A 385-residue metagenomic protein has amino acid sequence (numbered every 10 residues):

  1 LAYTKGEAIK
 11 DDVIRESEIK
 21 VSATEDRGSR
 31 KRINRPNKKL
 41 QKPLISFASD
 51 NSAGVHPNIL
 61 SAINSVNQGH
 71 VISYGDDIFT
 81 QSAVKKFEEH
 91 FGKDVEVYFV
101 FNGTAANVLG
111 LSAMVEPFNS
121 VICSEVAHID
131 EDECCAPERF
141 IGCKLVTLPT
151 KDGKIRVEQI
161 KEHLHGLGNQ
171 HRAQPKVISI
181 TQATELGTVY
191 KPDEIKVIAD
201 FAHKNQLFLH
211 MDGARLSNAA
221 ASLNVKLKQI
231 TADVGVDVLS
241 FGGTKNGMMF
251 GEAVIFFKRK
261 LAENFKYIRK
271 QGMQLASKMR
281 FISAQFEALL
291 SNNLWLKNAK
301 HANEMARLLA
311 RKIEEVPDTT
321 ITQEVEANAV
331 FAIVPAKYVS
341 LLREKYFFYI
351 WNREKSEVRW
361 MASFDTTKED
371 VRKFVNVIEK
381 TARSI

Functional and structural regions predicted by a protein language model:
Y3-G6, G28-Y74, I78, E89: N-terminal glycine-rich, Lys/His-bearing helix-loop that initiates the first secondary-structure elements of many
K5, K10, R15, K20-E25 (+1 more regions): Intrinsically disordered, low-complexity segments used as extracellular stalks/linkers and nuclear/regulatory IDRs
F47, F87, A106, P137 (+6 more regions): Buried hydrophobic positions in well-ordered alpha/beta secondary-structure cores of metabolic enzymes
F47, I155-G213: Active-site phosphate-binding strand-loop segment of PLP-dependent enzymes
H56-G103, V126, D130, A136: Conserved N-terminal alpha-helix of the aminotransferase class I/II PLP-enzyme fold
A113-E131: Conserved PLP-anchoring active-site segment centered on the Schiff-base-forming lysine
P117-F118, R307-I385: Conserved C-terminal alpha-helix-loop-beta "cap" of PLP-dependent enzymes that closes/shapes the active-site mouth
P175-T184, V189, S222, K226-A329: Active-site C-terminal subdomain of aminotransferase-like
